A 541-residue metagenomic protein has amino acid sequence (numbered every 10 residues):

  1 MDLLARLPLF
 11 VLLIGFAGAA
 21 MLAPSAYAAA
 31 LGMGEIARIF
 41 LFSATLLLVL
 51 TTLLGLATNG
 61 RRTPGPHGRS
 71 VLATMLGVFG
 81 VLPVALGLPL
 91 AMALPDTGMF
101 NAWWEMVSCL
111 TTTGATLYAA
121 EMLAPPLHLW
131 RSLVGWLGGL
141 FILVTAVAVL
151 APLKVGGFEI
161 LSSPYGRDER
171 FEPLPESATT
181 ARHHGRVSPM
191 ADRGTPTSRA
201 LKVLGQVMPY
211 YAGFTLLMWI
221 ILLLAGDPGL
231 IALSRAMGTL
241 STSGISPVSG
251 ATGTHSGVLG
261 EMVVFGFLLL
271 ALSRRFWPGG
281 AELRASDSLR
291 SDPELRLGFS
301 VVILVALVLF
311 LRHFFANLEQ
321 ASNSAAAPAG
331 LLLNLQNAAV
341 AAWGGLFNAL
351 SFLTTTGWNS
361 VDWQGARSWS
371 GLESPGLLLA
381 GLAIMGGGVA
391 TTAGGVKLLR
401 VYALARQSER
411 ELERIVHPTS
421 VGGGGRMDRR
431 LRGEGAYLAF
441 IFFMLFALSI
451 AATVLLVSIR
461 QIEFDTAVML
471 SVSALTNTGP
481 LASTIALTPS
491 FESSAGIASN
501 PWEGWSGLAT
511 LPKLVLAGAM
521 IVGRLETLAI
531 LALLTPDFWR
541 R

Functional and structural regions predicted by a protein language model:
M1-R541: Membrane-proximal intracellular helices of multi-pass ion channels
